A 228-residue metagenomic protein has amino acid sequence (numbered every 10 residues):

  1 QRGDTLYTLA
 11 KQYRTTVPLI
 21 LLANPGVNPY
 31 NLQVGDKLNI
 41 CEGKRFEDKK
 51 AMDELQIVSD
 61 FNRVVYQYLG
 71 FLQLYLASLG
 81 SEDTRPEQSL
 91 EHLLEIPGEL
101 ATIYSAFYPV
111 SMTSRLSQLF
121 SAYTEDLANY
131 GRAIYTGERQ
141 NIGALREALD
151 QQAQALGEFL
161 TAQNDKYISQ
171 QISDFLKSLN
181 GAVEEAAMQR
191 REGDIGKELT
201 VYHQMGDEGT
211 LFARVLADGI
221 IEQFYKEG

Functional and structural regions predicted by a protein language model:
Q1-R14, D36, K44-R45: Primarily a LysM-type cell-wall glycan-binding module
Y7, G26, M52-Q56: Short, recurring structural edge motifs at helix starts
P18-V27: N-terminal post-signal-peptidase region of extra-cytosolic proteins
G43-R45, L94, G98-G131: Mid-chain, structured segments of secreted extracytoplasmic proteins
E47-E99, N129, I134, E138-G228: C-terminal amphipathic alpha-helix
